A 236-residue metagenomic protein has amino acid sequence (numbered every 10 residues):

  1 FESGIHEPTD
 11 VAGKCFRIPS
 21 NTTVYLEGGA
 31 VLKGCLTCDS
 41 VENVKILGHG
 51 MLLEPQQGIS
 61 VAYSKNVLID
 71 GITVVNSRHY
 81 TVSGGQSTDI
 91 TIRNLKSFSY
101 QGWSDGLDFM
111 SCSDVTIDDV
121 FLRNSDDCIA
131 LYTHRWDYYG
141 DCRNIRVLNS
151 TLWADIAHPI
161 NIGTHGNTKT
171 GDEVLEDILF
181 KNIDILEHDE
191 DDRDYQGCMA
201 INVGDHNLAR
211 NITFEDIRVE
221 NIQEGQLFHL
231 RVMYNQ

Functional and structural regions predicted by a protein language model:
F1-G4: Structural motif
H6-T23, V31-L47, L53-V67, R78-S87 (+5 more regions): Extracellular beta-strand-rich solenoid/capping regions of secreted or surface-exposed proteins that bind or remodel
A12-G13, L53-S60, N76-Y80, Y100-D108 (+4 more regions): Extracellular beta-strand/beta-solenoid scaffold signature
N21-T23, G28, E42-L52, K65-N76 (+5 more regions): Right-handed parallel beta-helix
